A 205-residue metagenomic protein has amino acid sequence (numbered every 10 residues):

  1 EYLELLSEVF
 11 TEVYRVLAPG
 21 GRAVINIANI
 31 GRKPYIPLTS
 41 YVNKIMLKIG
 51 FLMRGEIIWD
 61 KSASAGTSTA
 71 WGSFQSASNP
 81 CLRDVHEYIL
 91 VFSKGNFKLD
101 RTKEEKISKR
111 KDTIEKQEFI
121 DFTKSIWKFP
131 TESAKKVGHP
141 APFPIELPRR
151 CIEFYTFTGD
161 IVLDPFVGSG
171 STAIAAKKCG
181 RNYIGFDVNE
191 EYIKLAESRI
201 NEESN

Functional and structural regions predicted by a protein language model:
E1-L195: Core catalytic lobe of class I
E197-N205: Short, conserved SAM-binding/catalytic segment of Class I S-adenosyl-L-methionine-dependent methyltransferases
